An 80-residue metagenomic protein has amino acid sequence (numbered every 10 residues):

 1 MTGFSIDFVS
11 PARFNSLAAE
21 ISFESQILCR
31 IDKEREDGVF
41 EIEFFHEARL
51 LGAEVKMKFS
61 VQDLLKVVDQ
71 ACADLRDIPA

Functional and structural regions predicted by a protein language model:
M1-A80: Terminal leader/tail segments of proteins
